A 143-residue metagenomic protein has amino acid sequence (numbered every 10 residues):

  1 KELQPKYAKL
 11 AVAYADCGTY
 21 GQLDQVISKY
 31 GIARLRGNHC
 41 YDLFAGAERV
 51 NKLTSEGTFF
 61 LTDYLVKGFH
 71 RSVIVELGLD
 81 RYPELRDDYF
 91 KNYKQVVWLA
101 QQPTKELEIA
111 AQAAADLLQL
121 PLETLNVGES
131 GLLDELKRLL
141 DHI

Functional and structural regions predicted by a protein language model:
K1, A47-G57, E76, L136-I143: Short, surface-exposed amphipathic charged segments that create phosphate/polyanion-binding patches used for binding
K1-Y7: Metallocofactor- and cofactor-centric catalytic cores in central/energy metabolism, strongly enriched
Y7-K9, K94: Short coil/turn segments at beta-strand junctions that form active-site/ligand-binding loops
A11-A13, R34-R36, W98, T124: A structural signal for short, well-ordered beta-strand segments and their strand-loop junctions that often border
A13-L23, N38-L43, V66-K67, Q101-E106 (+1 more regions): Gly/Ser/Thr-rich loops at beta-strand to alpha-helix junctions that form or flank small-molecule/cofactor-binding
Q22-I74: Long, charge-dense
L53-E108: A conserved mid-domain beta-alpha-beta active-site/ligand-binding segment of alpha/beta enzyme cores
A100-I143: C-terminal, charge/polar-rich interaction regions
